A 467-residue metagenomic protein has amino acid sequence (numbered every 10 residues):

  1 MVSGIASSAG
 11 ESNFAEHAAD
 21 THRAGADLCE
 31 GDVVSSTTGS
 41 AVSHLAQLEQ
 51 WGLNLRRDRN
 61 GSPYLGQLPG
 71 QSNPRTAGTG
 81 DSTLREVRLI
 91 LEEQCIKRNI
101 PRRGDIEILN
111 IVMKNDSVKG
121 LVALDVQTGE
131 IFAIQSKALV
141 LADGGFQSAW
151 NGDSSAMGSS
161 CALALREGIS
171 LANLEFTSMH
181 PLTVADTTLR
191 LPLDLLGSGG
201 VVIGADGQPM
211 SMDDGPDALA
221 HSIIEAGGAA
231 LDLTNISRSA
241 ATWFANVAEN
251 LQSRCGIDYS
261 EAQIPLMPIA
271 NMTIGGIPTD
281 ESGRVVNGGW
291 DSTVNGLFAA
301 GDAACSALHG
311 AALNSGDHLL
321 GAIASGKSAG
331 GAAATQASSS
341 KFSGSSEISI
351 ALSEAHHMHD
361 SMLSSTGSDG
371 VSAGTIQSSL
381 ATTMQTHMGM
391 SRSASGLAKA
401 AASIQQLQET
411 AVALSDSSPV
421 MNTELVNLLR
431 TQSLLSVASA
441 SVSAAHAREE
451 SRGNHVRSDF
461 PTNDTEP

Functional and structural regions predicted by a protein language model:
M1, A6, Q47, L53-Q67 (+5 more regions): Glycine- and aromatic-enriched mobile tails/lids
M1-H22, A26, G152, P181-L182 (+1 more regions): Conserved N-terminal glycine-rich FAD pyrophosphate-binding loop of Rossmann-like flavoproteins
I5-S12, D32, T79-S82, Q127 (+7 more regions): Alpha-helix capping and helix-loop boundary segments enriched in small/acidic/polar residues
A24-Y64: Rossmann-like flavin
Q50-E130, Q135-A138, A142, H180-T187 (+2 more regions): Conserved redox-cofactor binding core of oxidoreductases
N110-T128, F132-A133, E261-L308: FAD-site-proximal beta/loop scaffold in flavoenzymes
A138-L189, A307, S315-A332: Glycine-rich loop(s) and the adjacent beta-strand/alpha-helix scaffold that form part
L163, I169-A270, A332, Q336-S338: An anion/pyrophosphate-binding glycine-rich loop and adjacent beta-alpha core in soluble alpha-beta enzymes
